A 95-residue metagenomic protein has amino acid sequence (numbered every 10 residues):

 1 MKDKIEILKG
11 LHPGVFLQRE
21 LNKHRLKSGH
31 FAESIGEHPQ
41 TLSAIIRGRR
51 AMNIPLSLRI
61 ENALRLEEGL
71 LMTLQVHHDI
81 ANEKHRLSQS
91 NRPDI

Functional and structural regions predicted by a protein language model:
K2-L26, T73: A short, Lys/Arg-rich alpha-helix, primarily the initiator
E20, S34, I45-G48, L74: Residues in the recognition helix of alpha-helical DNA-binding motifs
L21, A32, E61: The alpha-helix within a helix-turn-helix
L26-A44: Short alpha-helical DNA-recognition segment
H38-T41, R49, N53, E67: Short coil turns linking two alpha-helices in DNA-binding domains
R49-P55, D79-E83: Short, solvent-exposed alpha-helical "recognition" segments
P55-L70: DNA major-groove recognition helix of helix-turn-helix/homeodomain DNA-binding modules
M72-I95: Short, charged recognition helix plus adjacent turn of helix-turn-helix-like nucleic-acid-binding domains
